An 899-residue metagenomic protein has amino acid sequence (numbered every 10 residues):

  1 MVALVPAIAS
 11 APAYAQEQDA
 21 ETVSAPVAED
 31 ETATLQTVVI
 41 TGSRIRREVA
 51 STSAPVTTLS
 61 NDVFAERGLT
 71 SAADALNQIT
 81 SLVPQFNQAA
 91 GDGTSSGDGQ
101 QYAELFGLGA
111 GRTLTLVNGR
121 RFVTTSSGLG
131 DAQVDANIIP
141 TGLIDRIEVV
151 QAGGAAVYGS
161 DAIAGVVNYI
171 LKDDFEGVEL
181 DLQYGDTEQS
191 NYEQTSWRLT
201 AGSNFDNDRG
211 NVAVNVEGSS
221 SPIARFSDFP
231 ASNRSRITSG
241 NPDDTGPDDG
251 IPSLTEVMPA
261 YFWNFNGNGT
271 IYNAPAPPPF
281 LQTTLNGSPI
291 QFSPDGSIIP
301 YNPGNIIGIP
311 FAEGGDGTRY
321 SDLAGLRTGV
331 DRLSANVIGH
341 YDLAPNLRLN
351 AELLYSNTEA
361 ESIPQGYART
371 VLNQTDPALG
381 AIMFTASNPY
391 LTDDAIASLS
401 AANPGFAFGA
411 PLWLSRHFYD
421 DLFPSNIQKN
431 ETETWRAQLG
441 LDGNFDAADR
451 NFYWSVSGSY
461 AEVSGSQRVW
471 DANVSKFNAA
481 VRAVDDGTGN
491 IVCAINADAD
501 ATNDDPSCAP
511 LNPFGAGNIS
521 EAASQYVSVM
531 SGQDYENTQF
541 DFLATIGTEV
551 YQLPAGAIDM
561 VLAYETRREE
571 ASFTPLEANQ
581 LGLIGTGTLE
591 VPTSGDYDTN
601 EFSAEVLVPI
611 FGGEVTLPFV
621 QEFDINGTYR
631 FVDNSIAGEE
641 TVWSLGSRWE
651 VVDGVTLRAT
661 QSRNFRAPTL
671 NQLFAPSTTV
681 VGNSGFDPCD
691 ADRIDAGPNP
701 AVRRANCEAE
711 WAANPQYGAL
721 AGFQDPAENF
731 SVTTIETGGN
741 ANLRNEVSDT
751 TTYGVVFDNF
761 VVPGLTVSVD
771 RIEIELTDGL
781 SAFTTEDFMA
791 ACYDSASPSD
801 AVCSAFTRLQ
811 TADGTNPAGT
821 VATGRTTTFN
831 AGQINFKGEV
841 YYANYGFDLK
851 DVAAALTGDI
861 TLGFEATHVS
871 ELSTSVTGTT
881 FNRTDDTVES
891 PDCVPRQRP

Functional and structural regions predicted by a protein language model:
V2-Q78, R198, G202, P345 (+3 more regions): N-terminal Sec signal peptide and the immediately downstream disordered periplasmic leader that contains the TonB box
F64, L76, I147, V167-Y169 (+6 more regions): Non-catalytic regulatory/gating segments with a bias toward low-complexity or hydrophobic composition
A72-A75, Q101-E104, D135-N137, D161-L182 (+1 more regions): N-terminal periplasmic accessory domains that precede and gate Gram-negative outer-membrane beta-barrel machines
N77-R121: Extracytoplasmic beta-strand/coil segments of soluble accessory domains associated with Gram-negative outer-membrane
R120-Q151: Short acidic/polar hinge/loop motifs at secondary-structure boundaries that mediate gating or recognition
G128-G130, S221-A224, A231-S239, Q291-V330 (+9 more regions): Surface-exposed, low-complexity loop segments enriched in small/polar and acidic residues
E148, F175-S203, V214, T318-R327: Short strand-turn segments of transmembrane beta-barrel domains in outer membranes, especially the first one or two
L171-D173, D186, A201-N207, G339-P345 (+9 more regions): Outer-membrane beta-barrel proteins
